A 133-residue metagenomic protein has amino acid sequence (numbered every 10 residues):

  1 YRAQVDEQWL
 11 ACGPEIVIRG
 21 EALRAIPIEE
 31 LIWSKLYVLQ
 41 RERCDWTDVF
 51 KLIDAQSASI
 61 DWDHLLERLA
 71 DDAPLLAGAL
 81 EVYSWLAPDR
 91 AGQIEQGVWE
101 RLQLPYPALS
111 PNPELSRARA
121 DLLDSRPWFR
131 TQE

Functional and structural regions predicted by a protein language model:
Y1-E7: Conserved catalytic core of two-metal-ion nucleotidyltransferases
E15-R24, I28-E133: The feature captures the alpha-helical scaffold/lid subdomain characteristic of nucleotidyltransferase
